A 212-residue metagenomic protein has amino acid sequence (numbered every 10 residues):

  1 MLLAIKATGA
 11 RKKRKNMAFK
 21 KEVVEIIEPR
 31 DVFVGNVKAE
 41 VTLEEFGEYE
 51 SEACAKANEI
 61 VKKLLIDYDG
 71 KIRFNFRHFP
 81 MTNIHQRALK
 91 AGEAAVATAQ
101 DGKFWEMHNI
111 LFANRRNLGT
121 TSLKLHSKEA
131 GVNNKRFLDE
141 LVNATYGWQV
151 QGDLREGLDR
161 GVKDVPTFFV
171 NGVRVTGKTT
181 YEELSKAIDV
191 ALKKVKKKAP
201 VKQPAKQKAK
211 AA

Functional and structural regions predicted by a protein language model:
L2-I5, K13, T42, F46 (+2 more regions): C-terminal cap of thioredoxin/glutaredoxin-like
R11-V23: N-proximal helix/coil linker or "cap" segments that precede and/or mark the start of modular domains
V24-V41: A short beta-strand-turn-helix
A39, G70, D164: Short coil/turn segments at beta-strand junctions that form active-site/ligand-binding loops
E44-E45, Y49-E129, N133, K198-K202 (+1 more regions): Structural alpha/beta surface segment adjacent to cysteine/selenocysteine redox centers across thiol/disulfide enzymes
